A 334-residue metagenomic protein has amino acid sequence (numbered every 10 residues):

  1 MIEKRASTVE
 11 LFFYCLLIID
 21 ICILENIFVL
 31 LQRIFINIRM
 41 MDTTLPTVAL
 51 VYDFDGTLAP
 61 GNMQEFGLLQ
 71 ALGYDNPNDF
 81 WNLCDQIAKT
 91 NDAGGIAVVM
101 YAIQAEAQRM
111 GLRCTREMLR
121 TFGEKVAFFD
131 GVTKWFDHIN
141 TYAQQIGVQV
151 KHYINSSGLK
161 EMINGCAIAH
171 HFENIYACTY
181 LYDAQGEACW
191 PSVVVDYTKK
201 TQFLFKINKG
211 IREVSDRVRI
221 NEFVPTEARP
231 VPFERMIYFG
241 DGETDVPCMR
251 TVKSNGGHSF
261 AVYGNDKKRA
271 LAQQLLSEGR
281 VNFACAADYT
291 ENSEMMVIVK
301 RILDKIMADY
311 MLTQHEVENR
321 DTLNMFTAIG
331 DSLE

Functional and structural regions predicted by a protein language model:
I2-F13: Positively charged N-terminal leader segments that act as targeting/secretion signals
F12-Y14, F28, F35: Aromatic (phenylalanine/tyrosine) cluster motif
D42-A184, V281: Alpha-helical substrate-recognition element adjacent to the catalytic core
D130-Y153, S157-E334: C-terminal cap/substrate-recognition subdomain and adjoining C-terminal extension of metal-dependent phosphatase-like
